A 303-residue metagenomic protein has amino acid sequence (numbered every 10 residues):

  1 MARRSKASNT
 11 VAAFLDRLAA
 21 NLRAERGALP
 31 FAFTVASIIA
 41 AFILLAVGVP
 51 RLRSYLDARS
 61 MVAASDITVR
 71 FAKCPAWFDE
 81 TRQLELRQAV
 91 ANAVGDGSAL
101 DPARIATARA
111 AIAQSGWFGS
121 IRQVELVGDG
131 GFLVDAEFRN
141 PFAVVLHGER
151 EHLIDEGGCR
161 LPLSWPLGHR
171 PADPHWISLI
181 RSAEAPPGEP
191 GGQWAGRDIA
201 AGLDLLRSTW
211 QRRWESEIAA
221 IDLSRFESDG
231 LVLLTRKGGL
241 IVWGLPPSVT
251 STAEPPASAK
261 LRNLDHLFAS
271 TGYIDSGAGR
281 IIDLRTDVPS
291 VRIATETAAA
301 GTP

Functional and structural regions predicted by a protein language model:
M1-V69, A89-P303: Charged, solvent-exposed interaction patches on well-folded alpha/beta domains that mediate macromolecular contacts
R70-C74: Membrane-helix interface and helix-disruption motif detector
A76-A89: Histidine-centered catalytic/metal-coordination loop motif
